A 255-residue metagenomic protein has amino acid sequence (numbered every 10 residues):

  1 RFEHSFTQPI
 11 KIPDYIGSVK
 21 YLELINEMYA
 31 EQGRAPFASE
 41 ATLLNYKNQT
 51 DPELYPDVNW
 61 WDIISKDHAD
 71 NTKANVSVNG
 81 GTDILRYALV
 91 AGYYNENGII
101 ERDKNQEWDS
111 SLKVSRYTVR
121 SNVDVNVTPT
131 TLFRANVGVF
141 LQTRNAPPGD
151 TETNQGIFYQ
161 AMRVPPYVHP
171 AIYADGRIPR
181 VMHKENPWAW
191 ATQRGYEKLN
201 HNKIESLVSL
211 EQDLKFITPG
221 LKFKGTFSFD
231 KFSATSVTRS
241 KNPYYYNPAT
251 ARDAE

Functional and structural regions predicted by a protein language model:
R1, K222-K231: Extended hydrophobic secondary-structure segments that form protein cores and membrane-embedded regions
R1-K203, S209-K215: Membrane-proximal, glycine/serine-rich, low-complexity loop/turn segments characteristic of large bacterial
Q8-I10, P219, S233-S236: Short helix/loop capping segments that flank catalytic or ligand/cofactor-binding pockets
Q142, S228-F232, Y244: Short edge-strand/loop segments of extracellular domains
T143-P148, F232-T238: Secretory-pathway/luminal and periplasmic proteins that interact with or process carbohydrate-rich
G220-K224, R239-S240: Short coil/turn segments at secondary-structure boundaries
K241-R252: Solvent-exposed, glycine/polar-rich loop segments of beta-barrel outer-membrane systems
